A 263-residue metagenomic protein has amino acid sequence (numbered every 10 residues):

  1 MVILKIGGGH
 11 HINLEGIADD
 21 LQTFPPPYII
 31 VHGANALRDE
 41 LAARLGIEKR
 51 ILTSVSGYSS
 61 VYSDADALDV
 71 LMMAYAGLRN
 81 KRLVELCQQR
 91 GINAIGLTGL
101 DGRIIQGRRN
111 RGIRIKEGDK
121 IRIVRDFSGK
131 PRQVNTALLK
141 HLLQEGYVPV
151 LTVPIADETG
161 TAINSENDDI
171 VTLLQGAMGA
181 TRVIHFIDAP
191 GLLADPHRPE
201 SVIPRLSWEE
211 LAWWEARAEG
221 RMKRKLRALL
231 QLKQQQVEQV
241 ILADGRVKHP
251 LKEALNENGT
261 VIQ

Functional and structural regions predicted by a protein language model:
M1-Y58, D64-Q263: C-terminal catalytic "cap/lid" subdomain
